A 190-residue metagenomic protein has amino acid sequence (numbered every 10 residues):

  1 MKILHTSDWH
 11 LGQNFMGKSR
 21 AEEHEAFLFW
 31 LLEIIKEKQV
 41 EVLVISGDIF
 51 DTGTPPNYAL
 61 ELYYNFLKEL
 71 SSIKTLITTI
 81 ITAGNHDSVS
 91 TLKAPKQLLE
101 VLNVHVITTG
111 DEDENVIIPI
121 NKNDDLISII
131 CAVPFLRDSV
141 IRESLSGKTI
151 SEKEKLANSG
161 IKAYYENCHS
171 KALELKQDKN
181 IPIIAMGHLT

Functional and structural regions predicted by a protein language model:
M1-K68, T75-L76: N-terminal active-site segment of His-dependent metallophosphoesterases
T6-S7, L43-D48, T78-N85, H105-G110 (+1 more regions): Active-site neighborhood of phospho(di)ester-bond hydrolases with catalytic His/Asp-centered motifs
M16, I49-F66, A83-L102, V106-T108: Metal-dependent catalytic neighborhoods of phosphoester/phosphodiester hydrolases
I34-I35, L70-I73, C168-K176: Hydrophobic helix-cap positions at the C-terminus of alpha-helices in RecA-like/P-loop ATPase nucleotide-binding cores
S72-T78, I181: A short helix->loop->beta-strand "cap" motif at the edges of active sites that frequently abuts
H86-T190: His/Asp/Glu-rich metal-coordinating catalytic cores of metallo-dependent phosphodiesterases/hydrolases acting on
